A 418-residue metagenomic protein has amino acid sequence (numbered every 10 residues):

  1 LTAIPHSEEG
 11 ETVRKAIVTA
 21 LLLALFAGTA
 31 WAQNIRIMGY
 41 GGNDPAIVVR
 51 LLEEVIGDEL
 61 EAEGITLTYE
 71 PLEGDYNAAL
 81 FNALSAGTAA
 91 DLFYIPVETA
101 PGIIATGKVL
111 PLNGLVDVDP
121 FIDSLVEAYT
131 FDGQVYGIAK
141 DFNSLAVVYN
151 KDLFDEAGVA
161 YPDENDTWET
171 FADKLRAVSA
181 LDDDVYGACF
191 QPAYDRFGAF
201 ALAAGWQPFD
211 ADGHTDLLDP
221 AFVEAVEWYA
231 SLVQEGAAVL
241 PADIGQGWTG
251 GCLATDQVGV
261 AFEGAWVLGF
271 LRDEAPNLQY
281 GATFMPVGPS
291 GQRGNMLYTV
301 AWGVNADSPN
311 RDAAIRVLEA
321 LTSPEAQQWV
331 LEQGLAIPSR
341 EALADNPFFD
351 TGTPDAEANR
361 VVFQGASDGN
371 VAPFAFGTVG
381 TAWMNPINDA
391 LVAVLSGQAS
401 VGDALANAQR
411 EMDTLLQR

Functional and structural regions predicted by a protein language model:
I4-G10, A16, W31-G102, Y161 (+12 more regions): Conserved N-terminal structural module of periplasmic/extracytoplasmic solute-binding proteins
Q33, A62-T66, A157, S231-A238 (+4 more regions): Extracytoplasmic/periplasmic substrate-recognition and gating elements
Q33, E332-N385, A393: Long, aromatic- and glycine/proline-rich binding clefts that accommodate carbohydrate-like moieties
E70-A79, E98, D166-A172, L240-A254 (+1 more regions): Short helix-initiation/N-cap motifs at beta->coil->alpha
A83, A90-D91, V118-L153, V185-G187 (+2 more regions): A structural signal for short loop-to-beta-strand junctions that line the ligand-binding cleft of periplasmic/secreted
P96-A146, A172, N277, G281-T283 (+2 more regions): Hinge/lid segment of periplasmic solute-binding proteins
P101-K108, L125-Y161, F190-A211, M296-V304 (+1 more regions): Periplasmic solute-binding protein
L175-R176, H214-A242: Glycine-centered hinge/linker elements that transmit conformational signals in sensory and ligand-binding systems
